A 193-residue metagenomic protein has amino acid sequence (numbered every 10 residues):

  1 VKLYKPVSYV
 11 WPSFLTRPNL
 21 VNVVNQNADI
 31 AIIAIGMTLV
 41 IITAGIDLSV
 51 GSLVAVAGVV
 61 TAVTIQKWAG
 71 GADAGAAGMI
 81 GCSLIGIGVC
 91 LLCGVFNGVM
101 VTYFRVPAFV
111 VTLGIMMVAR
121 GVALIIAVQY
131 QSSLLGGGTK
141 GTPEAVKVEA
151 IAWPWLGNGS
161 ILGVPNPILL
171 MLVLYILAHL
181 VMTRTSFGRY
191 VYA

Functional and structural regions predicted by a protein language model:
V1-I32, A69-G81: Membrane-interfacial amphipathic/re-entrant helices at transmembrane-helix boundaries
V23, A31, S52-V56, I80-G88 (+2 more regions): Hydrophobic alpha-helical transmembrane segments
A28, I32-G36, V56-T61, I65 (+3 more regions): Membrane-embedded alpha-helical core segments of multi-pass
L39, V63, L92-Y103, I126 (+2 more regions): Membrane-interface helix caps of multi-pass small-molecule transporters
V40-A57, M100-G114: Short, non-helical or kinked segments that cap or interrupt transmembrane helices
I42-G45, S49-V95: Membrane-embedded helix boundary and interhelical linker motif in transport proteins
G78-C82, G86, L92-N97, G163-A193: Helix-loop-helix "hairpin" substructures at the membrane interface of multi-pass membrane proteins
F109-T112, M116-T185: Transmembrane helix-bundle core of multi-pass membrane transporters and related energy-transducing complexes
